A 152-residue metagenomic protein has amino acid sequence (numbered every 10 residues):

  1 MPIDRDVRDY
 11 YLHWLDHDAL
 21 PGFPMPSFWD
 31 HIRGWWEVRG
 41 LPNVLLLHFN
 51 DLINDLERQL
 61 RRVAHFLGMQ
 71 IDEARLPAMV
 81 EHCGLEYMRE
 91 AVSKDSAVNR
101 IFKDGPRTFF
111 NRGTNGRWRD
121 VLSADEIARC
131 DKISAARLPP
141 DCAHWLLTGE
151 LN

Functional and structural regions predicted by a protein language model:
M1-E81, L85-F109, A128, A135-A136 (+1 more regions): PAPS-dependent sulfotransferase catalytic domain
K103, N111-T114, L147: Intrinsically disordered, low-complexity segments enriched in small/polar residues
W118: Globin-like tetrapyrrole-binding proteins
P140-N152: C-terminal helix/juxtamembrane-tail motif
